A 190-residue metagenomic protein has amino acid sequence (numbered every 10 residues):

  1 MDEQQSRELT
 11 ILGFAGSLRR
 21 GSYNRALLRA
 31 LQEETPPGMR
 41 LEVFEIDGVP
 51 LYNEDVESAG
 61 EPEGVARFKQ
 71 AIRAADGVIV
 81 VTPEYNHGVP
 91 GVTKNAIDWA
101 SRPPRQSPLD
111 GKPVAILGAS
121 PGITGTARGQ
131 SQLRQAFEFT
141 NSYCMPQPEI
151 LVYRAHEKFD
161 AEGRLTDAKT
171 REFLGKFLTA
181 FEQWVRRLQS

Functional and structural regions predicted by a protein language model:
D2-G38: N-terminal beta1-alpha1 ligand-phosphate binding loop
D2-L12, N53, Y143-S190: Glycine-rich phosphate/pyrophosphate-binding loop and the adjoining helix
I11, N24, L28, V65 (+5 more regions): A general structural signal for well-ordered alpha-helical segments in protein cores
F14-A15, F44, L117: Short hydrophobic segments within beta-strands
P36-V43, S142-Y143: A generic structural motif
I46-E63, K158: N-terminal beta-loop-helix "entrance" segment that forms/cooperates in small-molecule cofactor or anionic ligand
G60-N141: Helix-loop-strand module that forms the ligand-binding subsite of alpha/beta enzymes
